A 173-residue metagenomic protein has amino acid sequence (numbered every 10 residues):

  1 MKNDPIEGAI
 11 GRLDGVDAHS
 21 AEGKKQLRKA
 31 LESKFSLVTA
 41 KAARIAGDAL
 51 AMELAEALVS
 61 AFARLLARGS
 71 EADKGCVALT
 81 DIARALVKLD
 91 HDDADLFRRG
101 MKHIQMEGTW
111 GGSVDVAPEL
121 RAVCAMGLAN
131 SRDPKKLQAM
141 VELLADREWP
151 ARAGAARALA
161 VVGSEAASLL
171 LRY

Functional and structural regions predicted by a protein language model:
M1-S33: N-terminal "cap/leader" segments of large eukaryotic alpha-helical scaffolds
I6, T39, A55, A72-G75 (+8 more regions): Residue-level detector of extended alpha-helical repeat arrays and alpha-solenoid scaffolds
I10-D14, G47-D48, A63, T80-A83 (+3 more regions): Structural signature of alpha-helical solenoid repeat scaffolds
H19-E32, A51-G69, H91-W110, D133-A145 (+1 more regions): Amphipathic alpha-helical scaffolding segments comprising HEAT/armadillo-like alpha-solenoid repeats
A30-D48, M52: N-terminal interaction modules that seed assembly of large macromolecular complexes
K34, G69-K74, G112, V116 (+1 more regions): Structural signature of alpha-solenoid helical repeat scaffolds
V114-K135, W149-P150, G163: Internal, hydrophobic cores of structured domains that mediate oligomerization or house catalytic pockets within large
